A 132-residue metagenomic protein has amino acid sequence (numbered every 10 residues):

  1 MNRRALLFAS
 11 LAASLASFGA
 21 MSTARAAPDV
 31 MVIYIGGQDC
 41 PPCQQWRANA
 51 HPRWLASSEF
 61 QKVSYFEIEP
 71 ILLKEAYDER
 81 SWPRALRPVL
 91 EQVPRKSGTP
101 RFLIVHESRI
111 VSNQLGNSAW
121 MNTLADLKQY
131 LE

Functional and structural regions predicted by a protein language model:
M1, F18-I33: C-terminal segment of N-terminal export signals and the immediately downstream linker at the start of the mature
M1-A12: N-terminal secretory signal peptides and thylakoid transit peptides that target proteins across membranes
G36-D39: Short pre-active-site segment immediately N-terminal to redox-active cysteine/selenocysteine motifs in thiol-based
C43-S58: Typically the conserved alpha-helix immediately C-terminal to a functionally engaged Cys/Sec in thioredoxin-like
E59-P83: Thiol-based oxidoreductase modules, predominantly thioredoxin-like and allied folds used for disulfide exchange
E79-G98: Short, internal strand/loop/helix patches that form the active-site neighborhood or redox-interaction surface
T99-S112: A short, hydrophobic beta-strand/beta-hairpin element that forms part of a small beta-sheet core
N117-E132: Thiol-/selenol-based redox modules, centered on thioredoxin-like and closely related oxidoreductase domains
